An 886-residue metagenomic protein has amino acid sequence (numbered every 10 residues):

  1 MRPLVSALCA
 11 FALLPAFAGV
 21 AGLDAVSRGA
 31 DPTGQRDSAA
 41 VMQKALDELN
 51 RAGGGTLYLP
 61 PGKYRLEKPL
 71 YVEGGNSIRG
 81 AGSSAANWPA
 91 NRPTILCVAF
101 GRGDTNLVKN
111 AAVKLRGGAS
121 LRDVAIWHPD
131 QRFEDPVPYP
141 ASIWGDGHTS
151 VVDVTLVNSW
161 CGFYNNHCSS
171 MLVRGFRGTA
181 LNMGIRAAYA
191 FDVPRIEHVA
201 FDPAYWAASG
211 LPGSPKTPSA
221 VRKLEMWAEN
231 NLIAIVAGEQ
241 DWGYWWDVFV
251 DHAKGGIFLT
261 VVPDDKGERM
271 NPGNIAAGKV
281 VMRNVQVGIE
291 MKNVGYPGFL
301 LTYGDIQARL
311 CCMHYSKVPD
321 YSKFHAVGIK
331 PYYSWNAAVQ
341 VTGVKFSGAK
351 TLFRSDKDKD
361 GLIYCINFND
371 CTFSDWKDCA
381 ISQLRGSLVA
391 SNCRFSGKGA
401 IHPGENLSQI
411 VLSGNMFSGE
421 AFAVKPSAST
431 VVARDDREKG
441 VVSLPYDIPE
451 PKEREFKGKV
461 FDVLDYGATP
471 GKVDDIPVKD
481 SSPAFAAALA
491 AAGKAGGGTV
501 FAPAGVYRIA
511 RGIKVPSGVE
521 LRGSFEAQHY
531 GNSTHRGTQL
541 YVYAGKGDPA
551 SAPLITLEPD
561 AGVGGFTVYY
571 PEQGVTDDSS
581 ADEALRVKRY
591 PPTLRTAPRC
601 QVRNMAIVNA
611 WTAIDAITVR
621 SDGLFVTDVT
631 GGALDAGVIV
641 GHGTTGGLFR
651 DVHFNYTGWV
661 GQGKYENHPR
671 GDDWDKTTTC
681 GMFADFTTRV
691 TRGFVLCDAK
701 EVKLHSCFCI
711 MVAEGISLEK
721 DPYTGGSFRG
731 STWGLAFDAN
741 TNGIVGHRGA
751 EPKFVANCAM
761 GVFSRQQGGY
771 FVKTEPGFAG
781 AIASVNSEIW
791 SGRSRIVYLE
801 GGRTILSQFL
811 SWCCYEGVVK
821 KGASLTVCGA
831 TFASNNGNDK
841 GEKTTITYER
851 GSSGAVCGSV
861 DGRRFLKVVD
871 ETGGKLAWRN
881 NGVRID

Functional and structural regions predicted by a protein language model:
M1-E134, S150-V152, E197-M226, N367-N369 (+7 more regions): Extracellular "leader-to-stem" segments immediately downstream of a signal peptide or signal-anchor in secreted/lumenal
Q35-S38, P138, N166, D474-K479 (+2 more regions): Short, solvent-exposed loop/turn segments at secondary-structure boundaries
L46-N50, R65-G74, A111, L115 (+27 more regions): Short, T/G/N/S-enriched strand-turn elements that build extracellular solenoid repeat scaffolds
D47-N50, A112, Q131-V152, W160-G162 (+7 more regions): Right-handed parallel beta-helix
Y64, L107, D135-V137, V157 (+12 more regions): Residues that act as N-cap/strand-start positions at coil-to-secondary-structure junctions
L107, H325, F353, G547-D548 (+1 more regions): Short beta-alpha connecting loops at secondary-structure transitions that line or flank enzyme active sites
G117-H128, H148-N158, S169-M226, N230-I233 (+21 more regions): Right-handed parallel beta-helix
I789, V797, Y848, G858 (+2 more regions): Parallel beta-helix/beta-solenoid repeats that form elongated, surface-exposed shafts/blades used for receptor binding
